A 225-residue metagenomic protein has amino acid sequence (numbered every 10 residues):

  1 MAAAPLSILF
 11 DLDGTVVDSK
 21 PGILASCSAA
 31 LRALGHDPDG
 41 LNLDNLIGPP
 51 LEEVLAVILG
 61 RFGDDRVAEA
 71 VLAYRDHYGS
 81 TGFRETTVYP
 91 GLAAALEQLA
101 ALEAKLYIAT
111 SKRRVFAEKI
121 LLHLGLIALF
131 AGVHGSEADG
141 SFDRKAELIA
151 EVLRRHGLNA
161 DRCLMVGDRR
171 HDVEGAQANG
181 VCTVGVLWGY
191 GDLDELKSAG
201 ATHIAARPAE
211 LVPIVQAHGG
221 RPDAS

Functional and structural regions predicted by a protein language model:
A2-A94, A100-L102, V115: N-terminal helical cap/lid subdomain that shapes the substrate entry/recognition surface in HAD-like hydrolases
A3, V212-S225: Generic C-terminal helix-cap and adjacent flexible tail
S26, V54, G91, F116-K119 (+3 more regions): Phosphate- and divalent-cation-binding pockets in alpha/beta enzyme and binding domains that engage nucleotide-derived
R32-L34, V54-G63, E85, A93 (+4 more regions): Substrate-recognition/cap helix-loop segment adjacent to the acidic, metal-dependent catalytic center of Asp-based
L46, P50, T87-G91, K112 (+3 more regions): Short beta->alpha linker loops
G125-V133, E195-V215: Structural recognition of alpha->loop->beta junctions
L164-A205: Acidic, Mg2+-coordinating phosphoryl-transfer loop and its flanking beta/alpha structural elements, shared across
